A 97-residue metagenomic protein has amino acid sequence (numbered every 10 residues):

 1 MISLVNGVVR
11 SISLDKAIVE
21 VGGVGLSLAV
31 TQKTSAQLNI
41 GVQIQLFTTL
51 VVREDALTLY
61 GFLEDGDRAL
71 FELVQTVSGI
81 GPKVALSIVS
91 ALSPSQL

Functional and structural regions predicted by a protein language model:
I2-N6, R10-L97: Long, highly charged, low-complexity intrinsically disordered interaction regions that mediate electrostatic DNA/RNA
